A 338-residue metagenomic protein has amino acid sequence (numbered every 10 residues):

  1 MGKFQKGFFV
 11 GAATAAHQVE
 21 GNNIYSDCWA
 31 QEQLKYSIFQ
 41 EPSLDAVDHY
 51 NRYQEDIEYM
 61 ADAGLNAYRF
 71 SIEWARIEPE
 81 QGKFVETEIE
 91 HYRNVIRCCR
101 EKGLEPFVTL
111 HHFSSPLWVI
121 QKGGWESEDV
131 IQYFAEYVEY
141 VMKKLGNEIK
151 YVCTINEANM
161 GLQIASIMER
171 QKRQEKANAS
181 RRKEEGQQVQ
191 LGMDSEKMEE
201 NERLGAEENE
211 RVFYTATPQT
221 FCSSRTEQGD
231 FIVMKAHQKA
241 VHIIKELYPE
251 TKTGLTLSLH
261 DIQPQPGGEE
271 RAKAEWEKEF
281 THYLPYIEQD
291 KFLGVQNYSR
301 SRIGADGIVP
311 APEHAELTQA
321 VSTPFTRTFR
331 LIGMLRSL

Functional and structural regions predicted by a protein language model:
M1-R52, I57, A61-N66, I77-L338: Non-catalytic scaffold segments within catalytic domains of secreted glycoside hydrolases
